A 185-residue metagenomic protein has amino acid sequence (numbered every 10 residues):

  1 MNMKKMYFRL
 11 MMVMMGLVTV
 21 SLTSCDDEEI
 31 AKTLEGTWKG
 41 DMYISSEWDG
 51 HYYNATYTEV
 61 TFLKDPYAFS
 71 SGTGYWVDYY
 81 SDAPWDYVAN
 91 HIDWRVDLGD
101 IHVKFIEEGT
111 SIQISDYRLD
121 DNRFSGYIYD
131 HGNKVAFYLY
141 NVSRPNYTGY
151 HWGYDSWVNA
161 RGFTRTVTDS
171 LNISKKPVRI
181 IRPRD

Functional and structural regions predicted by a protein language model:
N2-M12: Bacterial N-terminal signal peptides that target proteins for export
V20-S24: C-terminal motif of bacterial Sec signal peptides marking the signal peptidase cleavage site
C25-D41: N-terminal helix-cap/turn-to-beta initiation motif at the start of protein domains
G40, A68-D78, I101-I106, F124-D130 (+1 more regions): Short hydrophobic/aromatic-rich beta-strand segments that constitute the beta-sheet cores of beta-sandwich/beta-barrel
H51-I101: N-terminal glycine/threonine-rich, aromatic-flanked beta-hairpin/loop signature
F62, I114-L119, L139-N141: A structural signal for short, hydrophobic beta-strand segments that form beta-sheets in beta-rich/all-beta domains
Y87-D93, L98-D100, Y129-D185: Edge beta-strand at a domain terminus
D97-G99, Y117-F124: Ser/Thr- and Asn-enriched, surface-exposed coil loops between beta-strands
